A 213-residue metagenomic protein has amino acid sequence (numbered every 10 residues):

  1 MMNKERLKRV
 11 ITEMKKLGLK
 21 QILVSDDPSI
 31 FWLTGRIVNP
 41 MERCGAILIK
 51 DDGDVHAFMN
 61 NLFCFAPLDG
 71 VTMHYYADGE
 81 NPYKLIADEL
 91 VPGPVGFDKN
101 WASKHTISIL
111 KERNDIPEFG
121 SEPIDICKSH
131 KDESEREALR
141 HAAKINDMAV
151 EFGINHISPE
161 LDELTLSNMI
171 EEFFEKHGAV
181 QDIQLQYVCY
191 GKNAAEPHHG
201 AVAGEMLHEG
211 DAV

Functional and structural regions predicted by a protein language model:
M1-D88, K144, A203: N-terminal accessory/capping or targeting/presequence segment of soluble
M2-K8, N81-D182: Flexible, acidic/His-enriched mid-domain "rim/lid" segments that flank
L17, M148, H208: Structured loop/turn residues at beta-strand edges in well-structured enzyme cores
D26-D27, N60, D98-N100, E122 (+1 more regions): Fold-independent oxyanion-binding glycine-rich loops and adjacent beta-strand/coil segments at enzyme active sites
I30-P40, P123-I124, H130, L161-V213: Short catalytic-site patches enriched in acidic/histidine residues that coordinate or position cofactors/metals
L48-D54, E112, Y190-K192, H208: Short acidic-glycine loop/turn motifs at beta-strand connectors
F63, G79, W101, D211-V213: Short glycine-enriched loops at secondary-structure junctions
